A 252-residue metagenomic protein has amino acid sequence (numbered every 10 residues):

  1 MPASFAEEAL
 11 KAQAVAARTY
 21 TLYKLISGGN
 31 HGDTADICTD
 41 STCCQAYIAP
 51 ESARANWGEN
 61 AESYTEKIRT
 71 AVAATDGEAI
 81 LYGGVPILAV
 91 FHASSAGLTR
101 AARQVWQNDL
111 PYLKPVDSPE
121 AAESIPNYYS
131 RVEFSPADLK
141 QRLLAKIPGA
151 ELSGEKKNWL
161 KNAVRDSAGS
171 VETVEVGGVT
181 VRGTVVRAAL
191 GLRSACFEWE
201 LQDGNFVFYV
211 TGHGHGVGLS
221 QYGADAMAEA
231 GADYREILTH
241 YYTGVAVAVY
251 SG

Functional and structural regions predicted by a protein language model:
M1-G252: Conserved, single-site charged/polar hotspot
